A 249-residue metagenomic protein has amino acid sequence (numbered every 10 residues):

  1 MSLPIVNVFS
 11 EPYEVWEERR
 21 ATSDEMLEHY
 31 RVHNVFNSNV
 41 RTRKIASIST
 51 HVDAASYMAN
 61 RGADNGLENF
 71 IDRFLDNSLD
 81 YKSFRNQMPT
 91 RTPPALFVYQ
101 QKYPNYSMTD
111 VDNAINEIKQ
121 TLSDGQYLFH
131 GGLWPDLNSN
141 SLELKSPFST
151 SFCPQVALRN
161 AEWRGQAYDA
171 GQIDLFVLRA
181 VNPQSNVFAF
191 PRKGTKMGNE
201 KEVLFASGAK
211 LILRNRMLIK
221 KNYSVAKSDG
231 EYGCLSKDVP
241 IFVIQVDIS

Functional and structural regions predicted by a protein language model:
M1-S249: Mono-ADP-ribosyltransferase
